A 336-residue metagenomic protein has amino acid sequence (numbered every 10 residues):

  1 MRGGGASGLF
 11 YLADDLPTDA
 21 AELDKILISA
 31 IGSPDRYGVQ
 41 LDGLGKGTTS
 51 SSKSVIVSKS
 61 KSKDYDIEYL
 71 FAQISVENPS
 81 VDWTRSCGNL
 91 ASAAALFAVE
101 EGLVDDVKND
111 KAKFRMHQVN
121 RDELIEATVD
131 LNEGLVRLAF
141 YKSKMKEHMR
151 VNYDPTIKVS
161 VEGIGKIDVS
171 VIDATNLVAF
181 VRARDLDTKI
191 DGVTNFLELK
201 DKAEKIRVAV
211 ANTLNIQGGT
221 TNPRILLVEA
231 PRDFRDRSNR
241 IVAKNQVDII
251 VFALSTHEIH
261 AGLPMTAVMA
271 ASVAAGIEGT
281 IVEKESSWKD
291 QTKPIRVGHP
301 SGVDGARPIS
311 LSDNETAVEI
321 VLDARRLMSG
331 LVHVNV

Functional and structural regions predicted by a protein language model:
M1-V336: A glycine-rich beta-to-alpha transition motif near the start of alpha/beta enzyme domains, typified by
